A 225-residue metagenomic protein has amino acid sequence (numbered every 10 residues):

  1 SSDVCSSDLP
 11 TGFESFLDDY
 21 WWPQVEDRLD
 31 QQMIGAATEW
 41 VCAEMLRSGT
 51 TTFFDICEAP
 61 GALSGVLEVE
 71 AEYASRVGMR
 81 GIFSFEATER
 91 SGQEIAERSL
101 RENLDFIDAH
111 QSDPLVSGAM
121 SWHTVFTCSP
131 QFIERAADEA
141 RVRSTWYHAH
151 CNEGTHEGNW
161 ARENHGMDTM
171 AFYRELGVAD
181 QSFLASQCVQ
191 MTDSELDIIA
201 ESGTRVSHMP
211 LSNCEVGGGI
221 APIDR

Functional and structural regions predicted by a protein language model:
S1-S6: Short, small-residue-biased leader/transition segments that mark boundaries at the very start of proteins
D8-M79, L100-S112: Alpha-helical scaffold segments that flank or form the walls of functional sites
T38, G166-T169, T192, G219: Amphipathic coiled-coil/heptad-repeat helices and related helical stalk/stem segments that mediate oligomerization
E44, Y73, D138-E139, I198 (+1 more regions): Alpha-helical scaffold elements within enzyme catalytic domains, especially in hydrolases
C57, F85, M209-P210: Short beta->alpha connector loops at strand-helix junctions that form conserved, small/polar/Pro-enriched
G61-V189: Metal-coordinating catalytic core of metallo-dependent amide/deamination hydrolases
V178-R225: Active-site-adjacent C-terminal substructures of enzyme catalytic domains
